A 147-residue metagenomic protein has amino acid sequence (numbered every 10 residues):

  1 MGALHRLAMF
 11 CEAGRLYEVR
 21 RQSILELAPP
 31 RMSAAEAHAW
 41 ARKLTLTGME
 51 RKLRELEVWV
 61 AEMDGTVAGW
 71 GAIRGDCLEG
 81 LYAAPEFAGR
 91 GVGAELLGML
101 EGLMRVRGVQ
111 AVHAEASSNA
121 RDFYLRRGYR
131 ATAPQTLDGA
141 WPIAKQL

Functional and structural regions predicted by a protein language model:
L4-E18: A short beta-loop-alpha structural element at the N-terminal edge of CoA-dependent acyl/N-acetyltransferase catalytic
R21-T47: Conserved GNAT-fold acetyl-CoA-binding loop/helix
E55-G69: Conserved beta-hairpin
G71-D76: A conserved beta-strand-loop-helix scaffold within acyl/acetyltransferase catalytic domains
L78-G89: A short, internal acetyl-CoA/4′-phosphopantetheine-binding micro-motif in the GNAT/acyltransferase core
G89-G102, R126: Conserved acetyl-CoA-binding loop-helix of GNAT-fold acetyltransferases
M104-S117: Conserved GNAT acetyl-CoA-binding A-motif
H113-E115, R130-A144: Conserved catalytic-core motifs of GNAT/GCN5-like acyltransferases
